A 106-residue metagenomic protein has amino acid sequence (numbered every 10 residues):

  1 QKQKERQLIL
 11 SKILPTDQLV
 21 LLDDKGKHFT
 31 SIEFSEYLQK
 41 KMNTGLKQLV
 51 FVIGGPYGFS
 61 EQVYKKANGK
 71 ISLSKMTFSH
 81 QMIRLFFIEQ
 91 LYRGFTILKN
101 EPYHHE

Functional and structural regions predicted by a protein language model:
Q1-K47: S-adenosyl-L-methionine/SAH cofactor-binding core of RNA-modifying enzymes
E5, S35-Y37, P56, I71 (+1 more regions): Residue-level detector of functional hotspots within protein domains
K25, G55, M82: Conserved residues at beta->alpha junctions
G26-H28, F59, G94: Glycine-rich nucleotide phosphate-binding loop and flanking beta-alpha elements of Rossmann-like dinucleotide-binding
G54, S60: Rossmann-fold NAD(P)-binding glycine/threonine-rich loop
E61-H105: Structured adenosyl-cofactor binding patch, chiefly the S-adenosyl-L-methionine
